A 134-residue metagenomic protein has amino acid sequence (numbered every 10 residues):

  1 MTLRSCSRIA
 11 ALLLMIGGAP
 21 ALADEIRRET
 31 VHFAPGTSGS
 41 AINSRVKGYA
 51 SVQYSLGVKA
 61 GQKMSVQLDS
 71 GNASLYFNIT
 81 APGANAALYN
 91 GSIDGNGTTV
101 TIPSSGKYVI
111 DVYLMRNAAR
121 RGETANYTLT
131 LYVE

Functional and structural regions predicted by a protein language model:
M1-A10: Bacterial N-terminal signal peptides that target proteins for export
R8, I26-T30, A60-Q62: Short acidic/polar alpha-helix capping motifs at helix-coil junctions
G18-A19: N-terminal signal peptide c-region/cleavage motif recognized by signal peptidases
L22-A23, Q67: Short linear motifs in intrinsically disordered
A23-A50: Transition segment at domain starts
D24-H32, Y54, Y108, L114-E134: C-terminal edge strands of extracellular/lumenal beta-sandwich accessory domains
V46-M115: Acidic, Ser/Thr/Pro-rich low-complexity intrinsically disordered segments
